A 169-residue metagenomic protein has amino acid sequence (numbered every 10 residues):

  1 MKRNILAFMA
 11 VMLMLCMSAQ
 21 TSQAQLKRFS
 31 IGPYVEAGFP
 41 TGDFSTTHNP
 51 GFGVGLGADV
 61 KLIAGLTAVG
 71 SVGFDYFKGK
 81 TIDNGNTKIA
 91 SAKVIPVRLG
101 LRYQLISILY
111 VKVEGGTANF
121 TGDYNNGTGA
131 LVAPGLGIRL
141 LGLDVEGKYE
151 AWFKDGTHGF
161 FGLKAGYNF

Functional and structural regions predicted by a protein language model:
M1-R28: Cleavable N-terminal export/targeting peptides
Q20-L62, W152, F160, K164-N168: Short glycine/proline- and aromatic-enriched beta-strand/turn motifs that initiate or cap beta-hairpins
L26, K61-G65, I106-I108, L140-L143: Outer-membrane beta-barrel channels and translocator barrels
K27-F29, H48-F52, S91-V97, N126-V132 (+2 more regions): Residues that define the transmembrane beta-barrel architecture of outer-membrane proteins
I31-V35, G70-V72, L99, V111-V113 (+3 more regions): Membrane-embedded beta-strand positions of outer-membrane beta-barrel proteins
V35-D43, F52, V72-K78, K93 (+4 more regions): Transmembrane beta-strands of outer-membrane beta-barrel pores
T41-T47, D59, D83-A90, F120-N125 (+1 more regions): Outer-membrane beta-barrel domain signature
D59-K61, R102-Q104, G137-L141, G166-N168: Structural signature of outer-membrane beta-barrel channels/translocons
